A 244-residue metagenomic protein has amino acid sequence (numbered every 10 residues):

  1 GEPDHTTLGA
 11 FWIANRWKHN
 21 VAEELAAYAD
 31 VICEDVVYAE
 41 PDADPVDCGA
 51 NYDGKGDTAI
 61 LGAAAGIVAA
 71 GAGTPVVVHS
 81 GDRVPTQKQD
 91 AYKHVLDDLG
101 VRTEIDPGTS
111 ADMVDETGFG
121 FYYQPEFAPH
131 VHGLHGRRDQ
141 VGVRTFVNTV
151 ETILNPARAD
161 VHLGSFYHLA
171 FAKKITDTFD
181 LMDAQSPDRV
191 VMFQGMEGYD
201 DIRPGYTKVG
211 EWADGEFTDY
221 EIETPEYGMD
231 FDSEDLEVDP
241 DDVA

Functional and structural regions predicted by a protein language model:
G1-T58, A70-A72, V76, R83 (+1 more regions): Acidic, glycine/proline-rich low-complexity segments that act as flexible tails and inter-domain linkers
E2-T7, N20-A27, G56, I60 (+6 more regions): Conserved active-site and cofactor/substrate-binding residues in soluble primary-metabolism enzymes
F11, L96, E151: Residue-level signal for inorganic ion chemistry
V31, V95, T178-L181: Alpha-helical structural signal in soluble globular domains
V36-V37, P41, E116, G120 (+1 more regions): Glycine-rich anion-binding loops and their surrounding alpha/beta cores
P45-M113: A generic, well-ordered mixed alpha/beta core segment in the N-terminal half of proteins
